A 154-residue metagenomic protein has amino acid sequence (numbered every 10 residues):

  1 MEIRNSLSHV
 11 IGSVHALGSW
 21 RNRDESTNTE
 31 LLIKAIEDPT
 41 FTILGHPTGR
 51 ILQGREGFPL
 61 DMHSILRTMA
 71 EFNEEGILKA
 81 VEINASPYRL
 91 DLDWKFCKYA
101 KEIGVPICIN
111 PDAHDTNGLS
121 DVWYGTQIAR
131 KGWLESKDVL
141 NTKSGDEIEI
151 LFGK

Functional and structural regions predicted by a protein language model:
M1-E75, R130-L134, D138-V139, S144-K154: Extended substrate/RNA-proximal surfaces in nucleic-acid metabolism proteins
I11-S13, T42-T48, A80-A85, I107-P111: Active-site neighborhood of phospho(di)ester-bond hydrolases with catalytic His/Asp-centered motifs
A16-G18, A85-Y88, A113-D115: Short histidine/acidic/glycine/proline-rich micro-motifs that form metal- and phosphate-coordinating active-site loops
R23-E25, V81-I83, P87-Y88: Mixed-charge, polar/low-complexity N-terminal
I36-E37, K101-V105: Short hydrophobic "helix-edge" motifs at membrane interfaces and signal-peptide entry regions
Q53-I65, R89-I103, T116-R130, E149-K154: Histidine/acidic-residue-rich catalytic or RNA/ligand-binding cores of hydrolases and nuclease-related proteins
G76-L78, G104: Glycine-centered short loops/turns at secondary-structure junctions
V105-L119, V139-T142: Short acidic/histidine-rich active-site segments
